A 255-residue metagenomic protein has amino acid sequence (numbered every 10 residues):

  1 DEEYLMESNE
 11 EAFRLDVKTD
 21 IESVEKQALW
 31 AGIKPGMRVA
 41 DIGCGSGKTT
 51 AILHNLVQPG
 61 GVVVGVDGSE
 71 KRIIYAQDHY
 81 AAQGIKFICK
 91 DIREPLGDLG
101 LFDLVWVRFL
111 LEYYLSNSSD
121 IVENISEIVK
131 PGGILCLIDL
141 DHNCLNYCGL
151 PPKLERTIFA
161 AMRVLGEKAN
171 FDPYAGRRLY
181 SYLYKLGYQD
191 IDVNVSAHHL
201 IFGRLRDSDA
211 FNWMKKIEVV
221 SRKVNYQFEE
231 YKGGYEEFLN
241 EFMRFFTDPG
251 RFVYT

Functional and structural regions predicted by a protein language model:
E2-E22: Class I SAM-dependent methyltransferase Rossmann-like catalytic core, especially the SAM/SAH-binding loop
K18-M37, I52: Conserved alpha-helix/loop element of class I SAM-dependent methyltransferases that forms part of the SAM/SAH-binding
A40, S46-P95, D120: Class I SAM-dependent methyltransferase SAM/SAH-binding core
Q58, Y114-L115, V129-P131: Helix-to-beta-strand junctions that scaffold the AdoMet/dcAdoMet cofactor pocket in Class I SAM-dependent enzymes
L96-V105: A short acidic, Gly/Pro-enriched loop at the edge of an enzyme's catalytic core that lines a small-molecule cofactor
S119-I134: A short glycine-rich, Lys/Arg-flanked "PGG" loop and its adjoining helix->strand segment in the class I
C136-L205: Conserved catalytic/acceptor-binding region of the Class I
D192-T255: Conserved Class I S-adenosyl-L-methionine
